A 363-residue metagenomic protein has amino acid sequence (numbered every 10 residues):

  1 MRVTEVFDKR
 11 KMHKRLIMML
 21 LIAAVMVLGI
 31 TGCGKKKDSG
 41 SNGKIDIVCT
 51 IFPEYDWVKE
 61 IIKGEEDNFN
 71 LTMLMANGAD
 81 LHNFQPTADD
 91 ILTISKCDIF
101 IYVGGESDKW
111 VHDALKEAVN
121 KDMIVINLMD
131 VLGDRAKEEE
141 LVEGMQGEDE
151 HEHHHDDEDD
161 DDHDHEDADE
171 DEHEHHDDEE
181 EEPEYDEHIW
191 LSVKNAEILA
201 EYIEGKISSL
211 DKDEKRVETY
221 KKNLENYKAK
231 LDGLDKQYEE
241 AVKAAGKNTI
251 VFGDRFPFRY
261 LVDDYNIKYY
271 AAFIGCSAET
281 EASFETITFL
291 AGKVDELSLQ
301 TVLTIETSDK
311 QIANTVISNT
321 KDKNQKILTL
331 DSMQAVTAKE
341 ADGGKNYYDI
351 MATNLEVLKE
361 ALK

Functional and structural regions predicted by a protein language model:
R2, F7, M18-M19, G29-K363: Extracytoplasmic metal-acquisition and chelation regions
V6, M12-H13: Extreme N-termini of proteins with methionine-enriched Sec-type signal peptides or N-terminal signal-anchor
H13-A23: Sec-dependent N-terminal signal peptides
